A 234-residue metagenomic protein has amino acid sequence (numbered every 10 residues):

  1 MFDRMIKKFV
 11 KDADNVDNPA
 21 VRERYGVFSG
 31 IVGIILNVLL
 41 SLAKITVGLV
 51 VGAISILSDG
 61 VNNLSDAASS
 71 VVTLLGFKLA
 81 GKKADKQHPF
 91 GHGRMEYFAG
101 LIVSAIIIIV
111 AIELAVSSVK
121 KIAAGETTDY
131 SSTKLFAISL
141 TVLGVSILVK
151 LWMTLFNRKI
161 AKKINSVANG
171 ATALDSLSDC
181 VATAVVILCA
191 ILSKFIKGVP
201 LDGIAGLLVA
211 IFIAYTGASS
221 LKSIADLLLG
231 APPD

Functional and structural regions predicted by a protein language model:
M1-D234: Alpha-helical transmembrane cores and adjacent cytosolic helix/loop segments of polytopic membrane transporters
